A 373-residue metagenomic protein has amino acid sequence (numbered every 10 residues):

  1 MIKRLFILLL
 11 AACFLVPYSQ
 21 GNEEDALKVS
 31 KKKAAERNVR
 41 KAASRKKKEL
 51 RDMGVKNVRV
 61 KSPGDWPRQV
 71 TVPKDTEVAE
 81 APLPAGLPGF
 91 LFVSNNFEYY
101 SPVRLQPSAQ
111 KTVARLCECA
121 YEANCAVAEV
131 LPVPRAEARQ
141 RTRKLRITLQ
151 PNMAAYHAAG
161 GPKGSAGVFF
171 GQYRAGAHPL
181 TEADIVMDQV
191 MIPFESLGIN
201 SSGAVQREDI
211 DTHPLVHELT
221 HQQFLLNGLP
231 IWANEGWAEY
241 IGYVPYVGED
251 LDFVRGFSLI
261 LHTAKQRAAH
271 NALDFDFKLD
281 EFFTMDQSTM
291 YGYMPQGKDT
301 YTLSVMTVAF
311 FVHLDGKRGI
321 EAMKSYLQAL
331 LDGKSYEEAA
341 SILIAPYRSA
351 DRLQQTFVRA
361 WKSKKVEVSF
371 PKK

Functional and structural regions predicted by a protein language model:
M1-I2, Q223: Short, Lys/Arg-enriched, disordered terminal segments
I2-N22: N-terminal export/membrane-targeting signals
L5, A85-G86, R207-E208: Short hydrophobic "helix-edge" motifs at membrane interfaces and signal-peptide entry regions
P17-V93, K111, D351-K373: N-terminal low-structure segments adjacent to metalloprotease catalytic domains across cellular compartments
K47-R59, Y100-L105, F194-L197, T220 (+1 more regions): Short low-complexity stretches enriched in small and charged residues
R59-V78, D184-F194, D252-L261, L273-F277 (+1 more regions): Short charge-dense sequence patches
G89-P230, Y336-A339: Juxtacatalytic substrate-recognition/specificity segment
A177-H178, E182-D184, I210, G228-K373: Acidic/His/Gly-enriched intrinsically disordered linker/tail segments that often contain short helix/coil "MoRF-like"
